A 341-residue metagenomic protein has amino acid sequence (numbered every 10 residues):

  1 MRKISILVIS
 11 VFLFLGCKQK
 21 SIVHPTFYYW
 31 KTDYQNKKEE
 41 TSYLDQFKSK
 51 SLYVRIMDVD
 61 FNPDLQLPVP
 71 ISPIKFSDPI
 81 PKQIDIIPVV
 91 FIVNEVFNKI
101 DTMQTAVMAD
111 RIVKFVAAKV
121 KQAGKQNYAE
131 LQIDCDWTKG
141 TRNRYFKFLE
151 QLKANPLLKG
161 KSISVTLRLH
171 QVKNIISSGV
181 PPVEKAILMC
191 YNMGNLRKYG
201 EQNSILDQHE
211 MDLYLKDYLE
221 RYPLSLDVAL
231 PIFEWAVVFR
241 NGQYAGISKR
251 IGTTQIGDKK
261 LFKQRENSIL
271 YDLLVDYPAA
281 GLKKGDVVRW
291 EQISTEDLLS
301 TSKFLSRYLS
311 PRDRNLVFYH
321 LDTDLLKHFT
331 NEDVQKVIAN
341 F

Functional and structural regions predicted by a protein language model:
R2-V8: Sec-dependent signal peptide recognition, specifically the positively charged N-region followed immediately by
L15-G16: C-terminal motif of bacterial Sec signal peptides marking the signal peptidase cleavage site
P25-Y29, K50-V54, I84-V90, L131 (+4 more regions): Hydrophobic faces of well-ordered beta-strands that scaffold small-molecule active sites in alpha/beta enzyme cores
W30-T32, M57, F91-V93, D136-G140 (+4 more regions): Active-site beta-loop-alpha junctions enriched in small/polar residues
K37-F61, Q122-A123: Catalytic domains of carbohydrate-active enzymes, especially glycoside hydrolases
D60, D64-P182, L188: Chitinase-like catalytic core of GlcNAc-active glycosidases
E150-G252: Substrate-binding surface in catalytic domains of secreted glycosidases
F233-W235, N241-F341: Substrate-binding cleft of secreted/luminal carbohydrate-active enzymes
